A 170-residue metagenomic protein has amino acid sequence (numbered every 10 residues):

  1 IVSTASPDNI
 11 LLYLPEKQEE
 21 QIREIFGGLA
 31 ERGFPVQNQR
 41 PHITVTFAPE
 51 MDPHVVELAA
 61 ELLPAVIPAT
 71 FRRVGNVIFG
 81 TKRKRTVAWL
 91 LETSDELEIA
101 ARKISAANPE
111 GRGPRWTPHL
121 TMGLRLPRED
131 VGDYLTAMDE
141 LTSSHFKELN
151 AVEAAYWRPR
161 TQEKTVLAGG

Functional and structural regions predicted by a protein language model:
I1-R72, L91-N150, E163-G170: Basic, often amphipathic N-terminal segments
V77-K82, A151-E163: Glycine-rich beta-strand-turn "strand-cap" elements at beta-sheet edges
T81-K84, H119: Short strand-loop-strand
R85, W89: A structured binding-face within diverse protein domains that lines the active/interaction site
